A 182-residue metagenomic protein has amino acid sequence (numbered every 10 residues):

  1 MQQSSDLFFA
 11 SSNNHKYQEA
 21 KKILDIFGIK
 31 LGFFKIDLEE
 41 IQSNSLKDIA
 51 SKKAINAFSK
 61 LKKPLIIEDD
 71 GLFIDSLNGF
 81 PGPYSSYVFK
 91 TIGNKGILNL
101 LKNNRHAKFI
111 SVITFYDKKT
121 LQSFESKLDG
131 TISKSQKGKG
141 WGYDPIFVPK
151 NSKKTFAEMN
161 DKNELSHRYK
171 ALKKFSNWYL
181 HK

Functional and structural regions predicted by a protein language model:
Q2-F8, H15-K182: Anionic-ligand binding patches
